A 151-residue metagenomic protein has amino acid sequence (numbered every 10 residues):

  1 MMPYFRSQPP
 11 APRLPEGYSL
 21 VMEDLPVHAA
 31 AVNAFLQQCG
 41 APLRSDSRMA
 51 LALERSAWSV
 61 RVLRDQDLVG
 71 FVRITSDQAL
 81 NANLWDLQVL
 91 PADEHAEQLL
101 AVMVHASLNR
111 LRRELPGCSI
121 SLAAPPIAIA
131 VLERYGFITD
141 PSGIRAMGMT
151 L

Functional and structural regions predicted by a protein language model:
M2-S47, G143-A146: Short amphipathic alpha-helix that is part of the acyltransferase structural core
P3-Y4, A123, I138-L151: Conserved catalytic-core motifs of GNAT/GCN5-like acyltransferases
L51-R61, P116-S119: A short helix-loop-beta-strand connector motif used in the catalytic cores of GNAT acetyltransferases and, in some
R61, D67-S76, N83, Q88: Conserved beta-strand in the GNAT
L90-D93: Active-site acidic-Proline motif in GNAT/NAT acetyltransferases
H95-R110: Conserved acetyl-CoA-binding loop-helix of GNAT-fold acetyltransferases
L111-A124: Conserved GNAT acetyl-CoA-binding A-motif
V131-E133: Conserved active-site tyrosine of GNAT-family acetyltransferases
